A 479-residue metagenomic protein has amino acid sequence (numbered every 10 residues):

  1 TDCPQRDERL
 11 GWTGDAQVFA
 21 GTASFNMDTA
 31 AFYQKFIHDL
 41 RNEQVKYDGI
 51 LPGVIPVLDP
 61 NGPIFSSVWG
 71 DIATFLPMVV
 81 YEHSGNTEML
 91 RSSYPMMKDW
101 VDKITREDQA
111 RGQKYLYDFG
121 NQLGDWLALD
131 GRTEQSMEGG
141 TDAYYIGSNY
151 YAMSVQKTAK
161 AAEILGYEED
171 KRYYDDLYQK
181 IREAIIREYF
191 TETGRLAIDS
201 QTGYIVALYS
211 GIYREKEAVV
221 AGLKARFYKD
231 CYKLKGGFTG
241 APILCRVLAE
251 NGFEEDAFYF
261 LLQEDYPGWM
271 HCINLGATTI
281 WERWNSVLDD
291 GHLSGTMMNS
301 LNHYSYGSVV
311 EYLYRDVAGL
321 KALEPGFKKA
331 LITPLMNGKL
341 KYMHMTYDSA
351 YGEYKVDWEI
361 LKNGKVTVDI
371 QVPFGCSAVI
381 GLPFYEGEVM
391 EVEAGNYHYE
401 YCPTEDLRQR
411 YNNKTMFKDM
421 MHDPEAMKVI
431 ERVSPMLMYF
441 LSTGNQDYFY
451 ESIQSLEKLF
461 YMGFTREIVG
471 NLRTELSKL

Functional and structural regions predicted by a protein language model:
D2-G53, H83-Y150, I164-V206, L275 (+2 more regions): Active-site acid/base region of carbohydrate-active enzymes
G11-W12, G62-I72, M89, M96 (+6 more regions): Secondary-structure capping and boundary motifs in well-ordered enzyme cores
D15, F36, W69-L76, S154-K157 (+2 more regions): Amphipathic, well-ordered alpha-helical segments in soluble domains
V18-T29, A73-M89, Y150-Y167, I205-E215 (+2 more regions): Well-ordered alpha-helical scaffold segments within catalytic/enzyme domains
L58-N61, T87, G124-A143, Y189-T193 (+4 more regions): Short beta-alpha connecting loops at secondary-structure transitions that line or flank enzyme active sites
T191-M298: Extracellular polysaccharide-recognition and catalytic grooves
E255-L407: Non-catalytic C-terminal accessory modules of carbohydrate-active enzymes
L407-N471, L476: Compact, charge-rich alpha-helical regulatory domains located at protein termini
